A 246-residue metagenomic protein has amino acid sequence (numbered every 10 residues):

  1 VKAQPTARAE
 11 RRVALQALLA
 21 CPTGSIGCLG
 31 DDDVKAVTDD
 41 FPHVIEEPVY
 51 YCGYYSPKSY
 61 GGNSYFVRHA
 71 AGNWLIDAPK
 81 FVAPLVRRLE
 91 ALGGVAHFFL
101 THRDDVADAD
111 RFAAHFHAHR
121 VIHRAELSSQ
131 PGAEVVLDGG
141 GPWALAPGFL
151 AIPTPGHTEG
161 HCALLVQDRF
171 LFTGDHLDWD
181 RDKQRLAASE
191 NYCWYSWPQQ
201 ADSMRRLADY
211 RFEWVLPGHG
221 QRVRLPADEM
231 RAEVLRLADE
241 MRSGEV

Functional and structural regions predicted by a protein language model:
V1-V13: Ferredoxin-like iron-sulfur electron-transfer modules
E10-A70, A208-R211, E229-A232, V246: Zn-dependent metallo-beta-lactamase
D32-E47, R87, A107-E159, Y192-Y195 (+1 more regions): Metallo-beta-lactamase
I45-Y50, R68-N73, P142-L150, Q167-F170: Beta-strand-turn-beta hairpins that frame and shape the catalytic cleft of phosphate-ester-processing enzymes
Y55-S64, R124-A133, L137-G139, D180-A187: Active-site-proximal loop/helix segment associated with metal-binding centers of metalloenzymes
S59-L92, H102: Hydrophobic alpha-helical segments and helix pairs
G72-L75, F81-V82, A96, A118 (+2 more regions): Metallo-beta-lactamase
V95-D105: Metallo-beta-lactamase
